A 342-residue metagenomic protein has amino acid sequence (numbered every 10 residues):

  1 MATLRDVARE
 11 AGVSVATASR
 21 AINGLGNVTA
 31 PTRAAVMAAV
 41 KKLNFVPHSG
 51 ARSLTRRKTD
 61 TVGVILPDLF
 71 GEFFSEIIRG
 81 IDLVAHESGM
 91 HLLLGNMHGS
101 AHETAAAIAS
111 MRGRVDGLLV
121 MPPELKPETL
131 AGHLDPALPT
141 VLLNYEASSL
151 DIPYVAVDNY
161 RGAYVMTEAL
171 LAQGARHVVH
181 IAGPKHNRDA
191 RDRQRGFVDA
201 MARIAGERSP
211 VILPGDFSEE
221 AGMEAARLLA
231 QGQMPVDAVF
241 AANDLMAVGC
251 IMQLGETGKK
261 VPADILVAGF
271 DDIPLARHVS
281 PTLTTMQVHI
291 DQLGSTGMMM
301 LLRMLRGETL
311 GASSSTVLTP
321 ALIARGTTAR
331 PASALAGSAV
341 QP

Functional and structural regions predicted by a protein language model:
M1-T59, A339-P342: N-terminal helix-turn-helix DNA-binding module of bacterial transcription factors
T17-R20, L54-L69, A169, H177-P184: Short beta-strand segments enriched in small/hydrophobic residues
S49, P67-E76, L94-E103, Y145 (+6 more regions): Hinge/beta->alpha junction and helix N-cap segments in small-molecule ligand-binding domains
D60-E168, A172: Alpha-helical recognition/docking segments in bacterial nutrient-uptake and carbohydrate-utilization systems
V115-P122, V179-I181, L213, Q233-N243 (+1 more regions): Periplasmic-binding protein-like
H177-V178, E207-P210, K260-L266: Short acidic capping loops at alpha-helix termini that bridge into adjacent secondary structure
L228, G232-P342: Flexible loop/turn connectors
